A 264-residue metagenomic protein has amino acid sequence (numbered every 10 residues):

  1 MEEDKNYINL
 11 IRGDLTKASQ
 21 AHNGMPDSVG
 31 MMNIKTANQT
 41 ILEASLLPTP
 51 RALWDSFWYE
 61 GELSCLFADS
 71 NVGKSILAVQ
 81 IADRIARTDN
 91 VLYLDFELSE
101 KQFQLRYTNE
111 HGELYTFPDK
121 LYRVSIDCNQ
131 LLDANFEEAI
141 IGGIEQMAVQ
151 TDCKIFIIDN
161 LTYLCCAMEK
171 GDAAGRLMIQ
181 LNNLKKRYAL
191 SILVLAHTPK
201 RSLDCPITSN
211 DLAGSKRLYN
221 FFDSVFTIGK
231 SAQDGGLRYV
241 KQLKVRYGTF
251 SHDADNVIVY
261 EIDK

Functional and structural regions predicted by a protein language model:
M1-G30: Short, small/acidic-rich helices and loops at N termini and domain boundaries of DNA replication/processing enzymes
G24, S28-L53: N-terminal pre-Walker A segment at the start of P-loop NTPase domains
P48-T49, L53-W54, Y59, T88-R176 (+1 more regions): Conserved inter-motif catalytic segment of the P-loop NTP-binding fold
C65-L66, N71, I76, N90 (+2 more regions): Phosphate-binding/switch region of NTP-binding enzymes
L77, I81: Hydrophobic positions on the alpha1 helix immediately C-terminal to the Walker A/P-loop
R84-I85: Residues immediately C-terminal to the Walker A/P-loop in P-loop NTPase nucleotide-binding domains, especially ABC
